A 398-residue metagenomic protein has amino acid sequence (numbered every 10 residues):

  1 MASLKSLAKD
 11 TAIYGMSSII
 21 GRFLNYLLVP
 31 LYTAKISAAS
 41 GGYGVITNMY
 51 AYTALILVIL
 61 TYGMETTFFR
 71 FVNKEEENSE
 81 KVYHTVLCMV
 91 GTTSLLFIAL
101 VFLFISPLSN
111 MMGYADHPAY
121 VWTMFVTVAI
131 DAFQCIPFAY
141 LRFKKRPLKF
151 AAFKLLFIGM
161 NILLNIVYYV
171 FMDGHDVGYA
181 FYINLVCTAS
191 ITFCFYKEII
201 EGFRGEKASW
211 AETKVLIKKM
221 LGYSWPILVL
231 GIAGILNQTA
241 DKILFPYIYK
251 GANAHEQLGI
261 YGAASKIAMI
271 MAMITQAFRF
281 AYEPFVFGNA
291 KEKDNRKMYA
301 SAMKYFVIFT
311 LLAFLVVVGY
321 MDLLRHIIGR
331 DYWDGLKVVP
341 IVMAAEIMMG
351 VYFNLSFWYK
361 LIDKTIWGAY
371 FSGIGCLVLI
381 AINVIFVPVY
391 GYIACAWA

Functional and structural regions predicted by a protein language model:
M1-L7, L148, V177-F181, F193-Q238 (+2 more regions): Interhelical loop/hinge segments that connect adjacent transmembrane helices in multipass membrane
S3-E65, S94-F102, T127, I158-I162 (+1 more regions): Signature of the first transmembrane helix
L7, F68, I136-F143, P147 (+6 more regions): C-terminal transmembrane helix end/exit motif
N25-G42, S109-M111, D173, I232-I270 (+2 more regions): Helix-terminus/linker motif at the lipid-water interface of multi-pass membrane proteins
L55, G91, A99, G113-P137 (+7 more regions): Alpha-helical transmembrane segments of multi-pass membrane proteins
F71-M89, I260-S372: Specific pore-lining/lateral-gate transmembrane helices of multi-pass inner-membrane transport and insertion machines
L96-A115, L312-D331, V389: Short membrane-interface helical motifs at transmembrane helix boundaries in multi-pass membrane transporters
P118, W122, A151-G202, G373-V378 (+1 more regions): Hydrophobic alpha-helical transmembrane segments
